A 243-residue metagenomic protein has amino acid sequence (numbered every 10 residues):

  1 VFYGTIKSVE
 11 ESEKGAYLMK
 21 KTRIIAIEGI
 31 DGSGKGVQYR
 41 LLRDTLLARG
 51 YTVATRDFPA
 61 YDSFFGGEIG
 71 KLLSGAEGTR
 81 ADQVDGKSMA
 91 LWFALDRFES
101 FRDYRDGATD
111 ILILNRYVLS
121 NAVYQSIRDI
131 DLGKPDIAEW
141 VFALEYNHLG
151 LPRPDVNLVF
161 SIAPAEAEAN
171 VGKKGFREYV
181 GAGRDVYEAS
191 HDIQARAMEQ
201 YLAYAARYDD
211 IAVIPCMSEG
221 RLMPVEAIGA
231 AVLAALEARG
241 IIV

Functional and structural regions predicted by a protein language model:
Y3-T5, E10, Y17: Short, positively charged and aromatic/hydrophobic N-terminal segments
T5, K14, R43, A165-V243: NTP-dependent small-molecule kinase module
I27: Hydrophobic anchor at the beta1->P-loop junction of P-loop NTPases
I30: P-loop (Walker A) phosphate-binding loop of NTP-binding proteins
K35: Conserved lysine of the Walker
Q38: Hydrophobic positions on the alpha1 helix immediately C-terminal to the Walker A/P-loop
Y51-A143, N147-L149: ATP-dependent small-molecule kinase phosphotransfer cores that center on conserved nucleotide phosphate-binding segments
N121-E199: A glycine- and Lys/Arg-enriched "phosphate-lid" helix/loop adjacent to the NTP-binding pocket of small-molecule kinases
